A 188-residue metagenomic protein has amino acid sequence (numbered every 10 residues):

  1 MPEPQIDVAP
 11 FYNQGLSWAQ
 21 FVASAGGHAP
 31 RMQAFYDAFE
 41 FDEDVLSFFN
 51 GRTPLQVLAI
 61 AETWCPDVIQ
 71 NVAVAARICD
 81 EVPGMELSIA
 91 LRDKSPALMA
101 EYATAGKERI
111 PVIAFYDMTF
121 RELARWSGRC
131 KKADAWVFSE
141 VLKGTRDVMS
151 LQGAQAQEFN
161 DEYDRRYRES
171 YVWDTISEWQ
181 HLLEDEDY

Functional and structural regions predicted by a protein language model:
M1-L55, R77, E81-E86, R92 (+2 more regions): Non-globular targeting/processing and membrane-anchoring segments
Q56-E62: Short glycine-rich or small-residue beta-strand-to-loop segments that form or flank ligand, phosphate, metal/Fe-S
T63-Q70: Conserved redox-active cysteine motifs that mediate thiol-disulfide chemistry, especially di-cysteine Cys-X(1-2)-Cys
S95: SAM cofactor-binding core of SAM-dependent methyltransferases, primarily the Rossmann-like beta-alpha-beta module
